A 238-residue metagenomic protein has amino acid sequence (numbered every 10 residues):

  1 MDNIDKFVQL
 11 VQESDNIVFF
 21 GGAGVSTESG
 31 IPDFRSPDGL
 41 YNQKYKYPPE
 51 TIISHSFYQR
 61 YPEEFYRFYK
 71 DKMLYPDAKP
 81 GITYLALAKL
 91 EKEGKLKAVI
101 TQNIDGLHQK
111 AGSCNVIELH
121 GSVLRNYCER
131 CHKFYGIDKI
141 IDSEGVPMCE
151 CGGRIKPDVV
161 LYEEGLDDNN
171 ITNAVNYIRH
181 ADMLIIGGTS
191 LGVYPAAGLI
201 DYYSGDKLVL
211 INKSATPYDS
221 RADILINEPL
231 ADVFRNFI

Functional and structural regions predicted by a protein language model:
M1-I238: Conserved catalytic core of sirtuin-type NAD+-dependent deacylases
